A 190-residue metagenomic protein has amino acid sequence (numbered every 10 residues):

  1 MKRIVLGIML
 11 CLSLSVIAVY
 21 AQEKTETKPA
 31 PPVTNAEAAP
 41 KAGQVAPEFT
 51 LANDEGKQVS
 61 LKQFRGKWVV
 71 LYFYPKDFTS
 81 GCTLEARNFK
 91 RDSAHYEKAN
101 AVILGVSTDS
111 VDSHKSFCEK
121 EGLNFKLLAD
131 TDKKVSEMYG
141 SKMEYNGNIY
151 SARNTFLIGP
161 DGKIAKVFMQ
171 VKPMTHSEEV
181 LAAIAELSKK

Functional and structural regions predicted by a protein language model:
M1-E48, K190: N-terminal targeting signals for export/organelle localization
P40-G43, F49-W68: A short beta-strand-turn-helix
E55-G56, D132, D161: Residue-level recognition of short loop/turn positions
L61-T83: Short active-site neighborhood of thiol/selenol oxidoreductases, capturing the structured segment around
T83-L123, K133-M138: Structural microenvironment flanking redox-active thiols in thiol-disulfide oxidoreductases
L123-F125, K142-Y145, I149-F156: Structural micro-motif
S151-K190: Thiol-/selenol-based redox modules, centered on thioredoxin-like and closely related oxidoreductase domains
